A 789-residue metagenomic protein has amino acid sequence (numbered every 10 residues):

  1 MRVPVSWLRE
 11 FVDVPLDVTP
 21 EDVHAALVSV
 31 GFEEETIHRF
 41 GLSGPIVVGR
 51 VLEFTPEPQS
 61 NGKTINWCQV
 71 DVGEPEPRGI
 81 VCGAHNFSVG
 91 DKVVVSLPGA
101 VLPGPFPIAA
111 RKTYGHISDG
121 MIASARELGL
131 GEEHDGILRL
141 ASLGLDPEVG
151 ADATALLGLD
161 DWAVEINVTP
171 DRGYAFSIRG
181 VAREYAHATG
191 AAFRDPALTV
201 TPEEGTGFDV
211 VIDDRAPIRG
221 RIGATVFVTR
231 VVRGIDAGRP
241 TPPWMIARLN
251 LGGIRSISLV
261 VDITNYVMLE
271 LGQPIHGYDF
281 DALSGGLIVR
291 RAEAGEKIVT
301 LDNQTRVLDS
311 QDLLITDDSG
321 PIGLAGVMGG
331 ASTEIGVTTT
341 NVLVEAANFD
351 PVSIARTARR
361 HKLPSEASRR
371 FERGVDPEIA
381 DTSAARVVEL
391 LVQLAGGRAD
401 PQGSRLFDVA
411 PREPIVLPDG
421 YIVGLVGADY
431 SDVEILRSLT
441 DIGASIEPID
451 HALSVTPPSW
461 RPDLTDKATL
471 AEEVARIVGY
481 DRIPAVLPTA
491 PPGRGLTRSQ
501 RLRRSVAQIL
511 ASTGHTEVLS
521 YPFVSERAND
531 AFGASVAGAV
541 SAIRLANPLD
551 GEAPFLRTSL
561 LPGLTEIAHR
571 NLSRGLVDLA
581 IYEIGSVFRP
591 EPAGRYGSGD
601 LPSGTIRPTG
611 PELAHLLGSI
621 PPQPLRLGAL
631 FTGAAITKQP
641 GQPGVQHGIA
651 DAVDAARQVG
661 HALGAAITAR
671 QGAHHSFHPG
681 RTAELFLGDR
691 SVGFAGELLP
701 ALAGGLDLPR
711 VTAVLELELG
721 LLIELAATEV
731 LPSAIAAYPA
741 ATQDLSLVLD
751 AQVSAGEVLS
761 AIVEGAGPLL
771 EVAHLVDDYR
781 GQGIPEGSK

Functional and structural regions predicted by a protein language model:
M1-T206, V231, L343, E366 (+4 more regions): Phosphate-backbone binding interfaces of nucleic-acid-interacting proteins
R2, D22, D441-P448, N529 (+3 more regions): A carboxyl-terminal module marker
R2-W7, A84-V93, R172-G190, G253-G277 (+10 more regions): Conserved phosphate/anionic-ligand binding catalytic regions in large, soluble enzymes, centered on
P4-W7, F11-V12, V23-A25, V30 (+6 more regions): Glycine/proline-enriched, intrinsically flexible loops and inter-domain linkers
R50-G79, I246-A247, L251, T264-S332: Conserved mixed alpha/beta core segments that line enzyme active sites in large multi-domain catalysts
Y114-D146, D152-W162, D312-P411, E552 (+3 more regions): Mobile "lid/hinge" segments at catalytic clefts and subdomain interfaces of large enzymes
G180, I415-L579: Extended, well-folded interaction surfaces typified by the phenylalanyl-tRNA synthetase beta subunit core
Y185-R219, A395-I422, A428-D429, L470: Terminal amphipathic helices with adjacent charged low-complexity linkers/tails
